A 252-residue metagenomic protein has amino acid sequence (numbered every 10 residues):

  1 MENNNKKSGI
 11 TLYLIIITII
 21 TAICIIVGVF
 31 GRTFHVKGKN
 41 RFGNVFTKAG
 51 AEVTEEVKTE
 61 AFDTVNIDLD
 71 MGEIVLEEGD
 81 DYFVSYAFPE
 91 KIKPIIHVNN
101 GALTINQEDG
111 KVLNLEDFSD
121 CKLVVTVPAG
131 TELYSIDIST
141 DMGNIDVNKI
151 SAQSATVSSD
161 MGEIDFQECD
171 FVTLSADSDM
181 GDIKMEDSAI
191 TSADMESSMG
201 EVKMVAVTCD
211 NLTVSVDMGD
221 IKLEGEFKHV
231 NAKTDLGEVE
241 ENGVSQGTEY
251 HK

Functional and structural regions predicted by a protein language model:
E2-L69, E73-T140, D146-S158, E168-D177 (+5 more regions): Acidic (Asp/Glu) and glycine-rich low-complexity loops/linkers that are typically intrinsically disordered
V127, D165, D182-K184, E201-K203 (+1 more regions): Tandem-repeat/low-complexity and Cys-motif detector
